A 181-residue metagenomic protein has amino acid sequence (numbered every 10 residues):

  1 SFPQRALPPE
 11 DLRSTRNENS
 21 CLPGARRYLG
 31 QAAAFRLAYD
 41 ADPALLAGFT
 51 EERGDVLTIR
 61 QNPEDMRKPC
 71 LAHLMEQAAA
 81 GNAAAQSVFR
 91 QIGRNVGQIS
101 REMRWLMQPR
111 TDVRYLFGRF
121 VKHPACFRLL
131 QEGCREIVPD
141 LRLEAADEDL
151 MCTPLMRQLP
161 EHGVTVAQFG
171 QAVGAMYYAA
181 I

Functional and structural regions predicted by a protein language model:
R5-I181: ATP-binding/phosphotransfer module of carbohydrate and carboxylate kinases, centering on a glycine-rich
